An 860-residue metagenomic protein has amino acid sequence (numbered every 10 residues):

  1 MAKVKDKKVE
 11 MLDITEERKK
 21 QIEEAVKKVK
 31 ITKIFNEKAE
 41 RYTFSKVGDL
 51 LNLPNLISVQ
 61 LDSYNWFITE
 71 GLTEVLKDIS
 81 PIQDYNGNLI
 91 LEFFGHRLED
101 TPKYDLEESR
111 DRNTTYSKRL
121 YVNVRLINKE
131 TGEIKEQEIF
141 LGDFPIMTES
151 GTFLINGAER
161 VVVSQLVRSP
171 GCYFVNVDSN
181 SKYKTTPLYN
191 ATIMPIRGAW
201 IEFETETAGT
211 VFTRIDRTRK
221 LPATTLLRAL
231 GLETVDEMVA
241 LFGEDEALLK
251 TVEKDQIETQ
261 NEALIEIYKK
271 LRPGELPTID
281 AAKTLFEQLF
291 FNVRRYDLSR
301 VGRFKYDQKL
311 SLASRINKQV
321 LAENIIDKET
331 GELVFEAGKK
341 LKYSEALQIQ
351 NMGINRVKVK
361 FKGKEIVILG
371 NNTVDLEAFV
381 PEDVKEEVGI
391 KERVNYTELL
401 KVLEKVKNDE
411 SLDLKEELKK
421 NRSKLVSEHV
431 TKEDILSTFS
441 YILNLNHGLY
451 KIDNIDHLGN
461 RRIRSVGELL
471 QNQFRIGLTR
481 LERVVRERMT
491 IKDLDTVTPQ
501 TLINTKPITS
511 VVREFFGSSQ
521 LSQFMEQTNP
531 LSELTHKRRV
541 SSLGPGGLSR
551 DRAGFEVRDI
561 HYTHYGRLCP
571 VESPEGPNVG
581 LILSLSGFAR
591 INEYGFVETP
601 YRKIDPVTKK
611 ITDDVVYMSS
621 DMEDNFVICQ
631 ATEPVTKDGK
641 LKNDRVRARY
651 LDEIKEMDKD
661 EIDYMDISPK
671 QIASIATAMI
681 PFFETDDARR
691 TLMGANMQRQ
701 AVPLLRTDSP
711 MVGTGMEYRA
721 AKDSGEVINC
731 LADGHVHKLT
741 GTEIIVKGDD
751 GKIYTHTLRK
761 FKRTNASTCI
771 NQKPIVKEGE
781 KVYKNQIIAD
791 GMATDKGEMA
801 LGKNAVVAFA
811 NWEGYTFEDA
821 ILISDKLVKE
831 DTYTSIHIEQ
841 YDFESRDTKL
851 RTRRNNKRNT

Functional and structural regions predicted by a protein language model:
A2-R538, S586-P703, G741: N-terminal non-catalytic structural scaffold regions of very large proteins
Y104, E133-K135, S549-G554, T714-Y718: Short Pro/Gly-enriched beta-strand edge/turn motifs at strand-loop
E108, L141, T148-G151, E556-V557 (+5 more regions): Short beta-alpha junctions and helix-cap segments that line functional grooves
D111-N113, S150-T152, E332, I560 (+4 more regions): Short, surface-exposed secondary-structure edge patches
G338-S344, L469, G477, R539 (+4 more regions): Conserved structured catalytic cores and adjacent interaction surfaces of nucleotide-binding/hydrolyzing enzymes
R538-F555: Small-residue (glycine/alanine-rich) low-complexity segments and short Gly/Pro motifs
L568-E575, I582: Conserved helicase core region in the C-terminal RecA-like lobe
